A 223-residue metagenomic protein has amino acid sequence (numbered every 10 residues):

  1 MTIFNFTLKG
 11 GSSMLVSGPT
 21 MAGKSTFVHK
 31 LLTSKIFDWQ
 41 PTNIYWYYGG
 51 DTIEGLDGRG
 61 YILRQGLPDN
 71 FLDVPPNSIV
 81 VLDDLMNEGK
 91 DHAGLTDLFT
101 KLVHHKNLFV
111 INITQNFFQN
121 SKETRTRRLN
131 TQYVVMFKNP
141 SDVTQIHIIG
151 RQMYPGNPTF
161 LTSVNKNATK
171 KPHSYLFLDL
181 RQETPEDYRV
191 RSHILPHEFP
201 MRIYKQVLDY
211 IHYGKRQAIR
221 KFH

Functional and structural regions predicted by a protein language model:
M1-L8: Pre-Walker A adenine-sensing motif
N5, I36-D38: Surface-exposed acidic, glycine-flexible loop patches that form ligand/cofactor-binding and adhesion interfaces
G10-M14, K171-H223: Conserved P-loop NTPase motor module
G11-I36, G49-T52, I62-T159: Conserved P-loop NTPase motor cores
Q40, D57-R59, N130: Short, structured coil segments at secondary-structure junctions
Q40-Y47: Conserved catalytic segments around the Walker B and adjacent sensor/switch elements of P-loop NTPase domains
Y45, F109-I111, L176: A structural signal for isolated positions on well-ordered beta-strands in alpha/beta enzyme cores
Q145-R191: Helix-rich interaction surfaces within compact, conserved domain-sized segments that mediate assembly or partner
